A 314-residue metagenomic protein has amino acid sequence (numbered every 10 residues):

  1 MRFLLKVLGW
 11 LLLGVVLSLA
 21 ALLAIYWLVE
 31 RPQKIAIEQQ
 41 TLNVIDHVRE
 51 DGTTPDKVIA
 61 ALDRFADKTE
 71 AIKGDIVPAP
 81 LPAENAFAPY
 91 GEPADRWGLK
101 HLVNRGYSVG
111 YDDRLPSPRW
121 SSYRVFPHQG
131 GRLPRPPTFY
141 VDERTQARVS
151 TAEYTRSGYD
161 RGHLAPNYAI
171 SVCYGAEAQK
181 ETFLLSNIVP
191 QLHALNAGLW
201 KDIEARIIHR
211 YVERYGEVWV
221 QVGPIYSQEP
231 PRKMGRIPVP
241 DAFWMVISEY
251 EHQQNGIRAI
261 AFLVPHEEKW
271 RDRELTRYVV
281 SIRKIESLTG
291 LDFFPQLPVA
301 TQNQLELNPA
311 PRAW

Functional and structural regions predicted by a protein language model:
R2-W314: Domain-level detector for secreted/extracellular nuclease and nuclease-toxin modules, and for the ENPP-like C-terminal
